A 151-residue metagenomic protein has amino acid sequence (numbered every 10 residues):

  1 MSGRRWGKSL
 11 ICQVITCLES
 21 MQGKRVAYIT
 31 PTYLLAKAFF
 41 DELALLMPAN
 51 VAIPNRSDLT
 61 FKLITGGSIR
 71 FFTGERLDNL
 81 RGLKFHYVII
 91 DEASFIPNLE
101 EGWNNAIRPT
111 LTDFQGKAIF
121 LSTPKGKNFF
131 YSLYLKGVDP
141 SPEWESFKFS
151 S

Functional and structural regions predicted by a protein language model:
M1-S151: Phosphate/NTP-binding elements of NTP-utilizing enzymes
